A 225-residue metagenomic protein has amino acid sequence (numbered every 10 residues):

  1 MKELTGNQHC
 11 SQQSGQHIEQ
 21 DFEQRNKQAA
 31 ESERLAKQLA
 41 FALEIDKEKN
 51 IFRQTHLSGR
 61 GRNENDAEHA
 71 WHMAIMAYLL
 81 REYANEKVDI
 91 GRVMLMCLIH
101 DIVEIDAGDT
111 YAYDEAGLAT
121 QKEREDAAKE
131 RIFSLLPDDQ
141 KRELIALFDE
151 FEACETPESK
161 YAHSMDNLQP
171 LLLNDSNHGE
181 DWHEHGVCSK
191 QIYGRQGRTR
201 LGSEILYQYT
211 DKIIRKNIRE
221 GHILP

Functional and structural regions predicted by a protein language model:
K2-P225: Alpha-helical, largely C-terminal catalytic domains that coordinate divalent metal ions via clustered Asp/Glu/His
